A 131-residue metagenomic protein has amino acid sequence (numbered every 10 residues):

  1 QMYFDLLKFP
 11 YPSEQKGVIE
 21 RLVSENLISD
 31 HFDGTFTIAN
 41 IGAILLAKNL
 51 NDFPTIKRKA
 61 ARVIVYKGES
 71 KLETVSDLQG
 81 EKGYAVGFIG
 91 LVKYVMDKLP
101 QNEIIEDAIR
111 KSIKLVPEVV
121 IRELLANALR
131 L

Functional and structural regions predicted by a protein language model:
Q1-L131: Active-site helix-to-loop segments that bind/position phosphate- or nucleotide-bearing substrates and donors across
